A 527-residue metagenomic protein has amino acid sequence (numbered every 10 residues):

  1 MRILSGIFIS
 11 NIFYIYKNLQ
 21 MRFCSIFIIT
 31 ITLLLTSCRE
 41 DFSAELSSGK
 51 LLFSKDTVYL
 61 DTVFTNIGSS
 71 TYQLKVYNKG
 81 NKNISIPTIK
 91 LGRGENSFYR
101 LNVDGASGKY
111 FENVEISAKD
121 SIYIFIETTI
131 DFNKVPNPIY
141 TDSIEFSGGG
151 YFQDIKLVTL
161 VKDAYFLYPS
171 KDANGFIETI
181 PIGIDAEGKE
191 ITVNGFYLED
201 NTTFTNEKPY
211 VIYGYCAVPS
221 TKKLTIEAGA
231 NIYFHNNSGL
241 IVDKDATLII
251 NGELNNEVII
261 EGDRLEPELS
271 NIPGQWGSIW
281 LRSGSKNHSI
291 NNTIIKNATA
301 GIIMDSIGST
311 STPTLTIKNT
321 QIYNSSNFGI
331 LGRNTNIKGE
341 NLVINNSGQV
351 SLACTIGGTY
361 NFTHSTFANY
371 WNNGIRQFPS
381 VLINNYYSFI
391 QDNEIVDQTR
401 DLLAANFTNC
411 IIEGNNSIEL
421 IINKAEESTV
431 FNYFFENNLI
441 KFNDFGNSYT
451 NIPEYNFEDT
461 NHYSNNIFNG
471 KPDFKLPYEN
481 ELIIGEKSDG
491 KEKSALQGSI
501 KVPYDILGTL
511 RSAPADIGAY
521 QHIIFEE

Functional and structural regions predicted by a protein language model:
L34-S37: C-terminal motif of bacterial Sec signal peptides marking the signal peptidase cleavage site
R39-T62, S69-S70, K79-E127, F132: Surface-exposed binding patches on compact interaction domains or structured appendages
T71-N78, Y140-G148, I279, T293 (+1 more regions): Buried hydrophobic-core signal for structured, non-transmembrane domains
F132-D163: Terminal connector regions
T203-N271, N287, N341-R376, I418-S448: Extracellular beta-helix/beta-solenoid repeat scaffolds
I272-P273, S285-N345: Right-handed parallel beta-helix
G332, E340-I483: Predominantly extracellular beta-rich ligand-binding scaffolds that present long acidic/polar faces for carbohydrate
N480-E527: Surface beta-loop-beta hairpin patches that serve as ligand-binding interfaces in beta-rich domains
